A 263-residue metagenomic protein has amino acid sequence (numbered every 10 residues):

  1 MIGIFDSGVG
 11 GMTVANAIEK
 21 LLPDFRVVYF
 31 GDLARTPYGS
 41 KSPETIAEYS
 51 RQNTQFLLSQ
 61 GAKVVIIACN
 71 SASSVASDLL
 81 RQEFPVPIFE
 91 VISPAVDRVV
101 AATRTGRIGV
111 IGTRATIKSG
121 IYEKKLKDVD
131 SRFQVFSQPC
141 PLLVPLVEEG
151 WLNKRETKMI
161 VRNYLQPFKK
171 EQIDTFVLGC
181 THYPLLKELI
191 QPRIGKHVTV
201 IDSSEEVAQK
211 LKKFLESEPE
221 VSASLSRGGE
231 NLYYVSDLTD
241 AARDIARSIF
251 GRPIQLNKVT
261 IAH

Functional and structural regions predicted by a protein language model:
M1-H263: Non-catalytic structural scaffold of enzyme domains
